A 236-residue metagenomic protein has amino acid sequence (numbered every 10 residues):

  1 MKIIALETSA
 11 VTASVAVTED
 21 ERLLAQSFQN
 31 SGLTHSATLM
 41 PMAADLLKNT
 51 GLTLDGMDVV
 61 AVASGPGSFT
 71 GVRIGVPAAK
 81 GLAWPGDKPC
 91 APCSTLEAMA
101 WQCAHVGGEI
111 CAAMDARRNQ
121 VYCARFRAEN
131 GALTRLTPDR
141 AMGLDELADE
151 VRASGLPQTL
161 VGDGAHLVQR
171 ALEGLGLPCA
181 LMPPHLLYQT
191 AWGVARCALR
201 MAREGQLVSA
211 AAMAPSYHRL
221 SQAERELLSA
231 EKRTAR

Functional and structural regions predicted by a protein language model:
M1-P66, Y188: N-terminal beta-alpha supersecondary unit
R22, T34, P89-Q189, Y217 (+3 more regions): Surface "functional belts" at beta-alpha junctions
L46-T50, P85, C103, V194-A202: Stable alpha-helical structural segments in soluble proteins, enriched in small hydrophobic residues
K48-D55, W84-C93: Phosphate-handling active-site elements
A61-C90: DPxDG-like acidic metal-binding loop motif
P184-Y217: Glycine-rich phosphate-binding/hydrolytic loop that grips phosphoryl groups
